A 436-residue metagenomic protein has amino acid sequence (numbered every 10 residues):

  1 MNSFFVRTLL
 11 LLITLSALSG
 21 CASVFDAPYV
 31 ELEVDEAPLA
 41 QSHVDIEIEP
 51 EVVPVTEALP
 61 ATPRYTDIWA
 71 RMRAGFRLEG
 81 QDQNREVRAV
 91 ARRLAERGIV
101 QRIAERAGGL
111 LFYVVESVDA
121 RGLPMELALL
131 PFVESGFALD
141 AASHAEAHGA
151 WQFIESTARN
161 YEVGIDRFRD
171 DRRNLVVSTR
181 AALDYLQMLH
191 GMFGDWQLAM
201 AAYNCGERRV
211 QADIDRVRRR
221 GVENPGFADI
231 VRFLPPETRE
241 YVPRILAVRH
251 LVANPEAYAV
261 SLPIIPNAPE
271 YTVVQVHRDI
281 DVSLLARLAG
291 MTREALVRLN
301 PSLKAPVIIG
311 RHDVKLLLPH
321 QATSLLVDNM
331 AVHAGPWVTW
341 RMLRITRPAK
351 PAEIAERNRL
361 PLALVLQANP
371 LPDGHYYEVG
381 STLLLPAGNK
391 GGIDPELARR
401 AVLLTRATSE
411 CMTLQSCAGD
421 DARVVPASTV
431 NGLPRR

Functional and structural regions predicted by a protein language model:
M1-L9: Bacterial N-terminal signal peptides that target proteins for export
T8, C21-G122, L127: An acidic, Gly/Ser/Thr/Pro-rich helix-cap/linker signature
L15-L18: Bacterial Sec-type N-terminal signal peptides, specifically the leucine/valine-rich hydrophobic h-region
S23-V24, R249-H277, R293-R436: Extracytoplasmic low-complexity/disordered linkers and repeat tracts associated with LysM-containing
E47-R92, A142-H144, A150-Q152, S156-T157 (+5 more regions): Catalytic and substrate-binding regions of cell-wall glycan-acting enzymes that process beta-1,4-linked
V90-R102, F137-H144, Q152-G194, R219-R232 (+2 more regions): Substrate-binding clefts and substrate-entry loops adjacent to catalytic sites of polymer-processing enzymes acting on
E96, V100-L111, A120-L123, S143-W151 (+9 more regions): Solvent-exposed, acidic/flexible segments
L123-D140, A199-G206, L296-N300, V365-N369 (+1 more regions): Short, functionally critical alpha-helical segments immediately adjacent to catalytic or ligand/cofactor-binding
